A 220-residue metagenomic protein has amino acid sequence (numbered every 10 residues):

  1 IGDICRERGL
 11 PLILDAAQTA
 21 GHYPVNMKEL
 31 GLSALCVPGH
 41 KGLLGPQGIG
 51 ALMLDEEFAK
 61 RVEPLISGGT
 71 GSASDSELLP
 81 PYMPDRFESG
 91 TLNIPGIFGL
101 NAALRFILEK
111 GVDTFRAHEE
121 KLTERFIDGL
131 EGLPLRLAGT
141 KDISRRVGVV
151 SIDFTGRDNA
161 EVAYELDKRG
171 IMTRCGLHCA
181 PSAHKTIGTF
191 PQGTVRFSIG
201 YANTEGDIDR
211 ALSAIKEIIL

Functional and structural regions predicted by a protein language model:
I1-S33: Catalytic PLP-binding core of fold-type I/II PLP enzymes
I13-D15, C36, A138, R174: Structural detector of well-ordered beta-strand residues that form the stable sheet scaffold of enzyme domains
L30-S74: Active-site PLP attachment segment
P81-I94: A short glycine-threonine-serine/GTX helix/turn-capping micro-motif
P95-R146, D153: Conserved PLP-dependent catalytic core of the aminotransferase class-I/II
E120, E124, L135-P181, K185-I187: Conserved PLP-binding catalytic core of the aspartate aminotransferase-like
K168-M172, P181-L220: PLP-dependent enzyme catalytic core of the Aspartate aminotransferase-like
